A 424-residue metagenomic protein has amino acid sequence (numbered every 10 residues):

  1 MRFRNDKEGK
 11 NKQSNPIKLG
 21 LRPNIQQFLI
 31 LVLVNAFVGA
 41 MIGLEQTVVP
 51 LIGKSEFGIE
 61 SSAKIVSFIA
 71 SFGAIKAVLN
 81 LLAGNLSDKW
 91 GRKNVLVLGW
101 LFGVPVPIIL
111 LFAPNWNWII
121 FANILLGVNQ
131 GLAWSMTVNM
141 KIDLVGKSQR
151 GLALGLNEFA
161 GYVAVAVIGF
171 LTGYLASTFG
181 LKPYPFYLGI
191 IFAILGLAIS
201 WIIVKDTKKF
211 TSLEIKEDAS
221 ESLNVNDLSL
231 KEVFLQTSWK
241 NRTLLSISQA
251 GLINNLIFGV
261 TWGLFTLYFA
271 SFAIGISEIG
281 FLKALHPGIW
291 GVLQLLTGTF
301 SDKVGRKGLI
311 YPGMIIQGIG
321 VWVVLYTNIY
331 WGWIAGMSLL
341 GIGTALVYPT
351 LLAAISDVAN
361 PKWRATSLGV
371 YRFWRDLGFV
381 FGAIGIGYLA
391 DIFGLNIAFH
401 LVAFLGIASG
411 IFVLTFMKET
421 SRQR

Functional and structural regions predicted by a protein language model:
D6-I25, K209-I247: Juxtamembrane intracellular "pre-TM" segments in multi-pass secondary transporters
L21-G73, T243-S246, A250, N255-F272: Helix-loop boundary and gating motifs at the non-cytosolic
G73-L81, A166, P287-L295, F379-V380: Residue-level signature of mid-helix packing/kink "hotspots" within the transmembrane helices of 12-pass Major
L79-G91, A176, Q294-G305, A390-D391: Helix-to-loop junctions at the C-terminal end of transmembrane segments in multipass secondary transporters
L101-P114, I316-N328: C-terminal ends and interior cores of transmembrane alpha-helices in multi-pass membrane transporters/permeases
I124-Y162, A354: Cytoplasmic helix-loop-helix junction between adjacent transmembrane helices in 12-TM secondary transporters
Y184-W201, F399-T415: Symmetry-related core transmembrane helices of the 12-TM Major Facilitator Superfamily/SLC fold
